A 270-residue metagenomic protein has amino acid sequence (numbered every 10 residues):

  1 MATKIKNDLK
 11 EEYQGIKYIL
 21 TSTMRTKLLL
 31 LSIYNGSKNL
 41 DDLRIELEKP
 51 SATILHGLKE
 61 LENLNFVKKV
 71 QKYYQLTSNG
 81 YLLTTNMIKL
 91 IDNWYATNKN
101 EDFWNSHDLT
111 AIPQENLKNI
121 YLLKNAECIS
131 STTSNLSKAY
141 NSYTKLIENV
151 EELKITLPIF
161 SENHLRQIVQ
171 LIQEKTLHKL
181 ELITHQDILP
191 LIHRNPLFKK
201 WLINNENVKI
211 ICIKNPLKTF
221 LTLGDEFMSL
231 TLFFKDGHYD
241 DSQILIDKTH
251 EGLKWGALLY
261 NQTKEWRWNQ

Functional and structural regions predicted by a protein language model:
A2-D41, E46-E60, N65-K68, Q75 (+4 more regions): PLD/PLD-like phosphodiesterase catalytic module centered on the HKD motif
E12-I16, E101-L182: PLD-like (HKD) phosphodiesterase/transphosphatidyltransferase domain
W94: Contiguous mid-protein beta-loop-alpha structural module that forms a pocket-lining wall or clamp of enzyme active
